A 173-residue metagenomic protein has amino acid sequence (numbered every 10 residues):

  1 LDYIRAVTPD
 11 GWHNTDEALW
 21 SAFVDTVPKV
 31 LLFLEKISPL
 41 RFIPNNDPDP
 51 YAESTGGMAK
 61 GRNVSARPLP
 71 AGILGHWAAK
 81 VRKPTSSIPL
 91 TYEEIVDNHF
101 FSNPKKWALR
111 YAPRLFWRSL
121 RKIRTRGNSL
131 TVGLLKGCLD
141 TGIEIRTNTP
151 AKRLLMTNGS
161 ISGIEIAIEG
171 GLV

Functional and structural regions predicted by a protein language model:
L1-A6, S129: N-terminal glycine-rich dinucleotide-binding loop that anchors FAD/FMN and/or NAD(P) in oxidoreductases
I4-D16, E165-V173: A structured beta-alpha segment of the ubiquitous adenosine-cofactor-binding alpha/beta core
W20-G170: Conserved redox-cofactor binding core of oxidoreductases
